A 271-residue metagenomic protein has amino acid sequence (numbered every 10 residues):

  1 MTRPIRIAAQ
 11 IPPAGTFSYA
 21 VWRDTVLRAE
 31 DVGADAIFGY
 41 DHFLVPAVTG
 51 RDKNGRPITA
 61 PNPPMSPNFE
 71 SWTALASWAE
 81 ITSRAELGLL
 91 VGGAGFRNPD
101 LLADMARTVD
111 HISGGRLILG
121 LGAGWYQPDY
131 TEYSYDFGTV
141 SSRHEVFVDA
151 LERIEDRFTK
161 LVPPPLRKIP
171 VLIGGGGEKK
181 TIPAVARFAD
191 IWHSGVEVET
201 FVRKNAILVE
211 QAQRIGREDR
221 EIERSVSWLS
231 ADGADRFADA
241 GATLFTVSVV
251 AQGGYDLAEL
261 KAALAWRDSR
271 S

Functional and structural regions predicted by a protein language model:
M1-S271: Active-site-adjacent structural elements that line small-molecule/cofactor binding pockets in enzymes
